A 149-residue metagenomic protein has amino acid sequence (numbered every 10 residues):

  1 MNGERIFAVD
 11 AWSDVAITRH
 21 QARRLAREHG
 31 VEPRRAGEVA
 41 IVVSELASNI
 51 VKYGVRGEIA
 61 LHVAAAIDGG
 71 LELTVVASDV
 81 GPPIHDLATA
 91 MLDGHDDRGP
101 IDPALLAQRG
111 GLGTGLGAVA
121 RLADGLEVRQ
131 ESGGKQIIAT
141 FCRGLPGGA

Functional and structural regions predicted by a protein language model:
M1-I41, V63: Bergerat-fold GHKL ATPase/HATPase_c domain
N2, G54, G70-E72, G134: A general secondary-structure signal for short beta-strands and their flanking turns/coil in non-transmembrane regions
P33-A60: Conserved ATP-binding N-box helix of the HATPase_c
G57-I59, L73, I137: Conserved beta-strand core positions
V63-V75: Short beta-strand-loop-beta element adjacent to the nucleotide/active-site pocket used for signaling
V80-A149: Flexible ATP-lid and adjacent glycine-rich G1/G2 motifs of the Bergerat
